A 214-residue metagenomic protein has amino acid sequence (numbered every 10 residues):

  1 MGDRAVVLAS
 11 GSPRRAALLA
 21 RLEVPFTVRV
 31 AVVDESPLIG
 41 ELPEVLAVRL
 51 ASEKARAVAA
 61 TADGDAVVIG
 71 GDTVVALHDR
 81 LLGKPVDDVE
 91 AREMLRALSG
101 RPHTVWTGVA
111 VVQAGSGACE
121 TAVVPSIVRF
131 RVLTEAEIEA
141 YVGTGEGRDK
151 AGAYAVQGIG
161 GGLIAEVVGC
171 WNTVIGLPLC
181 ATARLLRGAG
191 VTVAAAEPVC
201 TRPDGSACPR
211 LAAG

Functional and structural regions predicted by a protein language model:
M1-V24: N-terminal beta1-alpha1 ligand-phosphate binding loop
G2-V7, L42-G214: Anionic-ligand binding patches
G11, A31, A114: Cofactor-binding loop segments of dinucleotide-utilizing enzymes, especially the Rossmann-like FAD- and NAD(P)+-binding
S12-P13, T27, S52, C208: Intrinsically disordered, low-complexity sequence elements enriched in Ser/Thr/Gly/Pro
A17-R21, L38-I39, A60-T61: Short loop/helix-cap segments at secondary-structure boundaries that form the rim of catalytic
E23-G40, C119-P125: Short glycine-rich, Thr/Ser-proximal phosphate-binding strand/loop in the N-terminal lobe of ATP-dependent enzymes
